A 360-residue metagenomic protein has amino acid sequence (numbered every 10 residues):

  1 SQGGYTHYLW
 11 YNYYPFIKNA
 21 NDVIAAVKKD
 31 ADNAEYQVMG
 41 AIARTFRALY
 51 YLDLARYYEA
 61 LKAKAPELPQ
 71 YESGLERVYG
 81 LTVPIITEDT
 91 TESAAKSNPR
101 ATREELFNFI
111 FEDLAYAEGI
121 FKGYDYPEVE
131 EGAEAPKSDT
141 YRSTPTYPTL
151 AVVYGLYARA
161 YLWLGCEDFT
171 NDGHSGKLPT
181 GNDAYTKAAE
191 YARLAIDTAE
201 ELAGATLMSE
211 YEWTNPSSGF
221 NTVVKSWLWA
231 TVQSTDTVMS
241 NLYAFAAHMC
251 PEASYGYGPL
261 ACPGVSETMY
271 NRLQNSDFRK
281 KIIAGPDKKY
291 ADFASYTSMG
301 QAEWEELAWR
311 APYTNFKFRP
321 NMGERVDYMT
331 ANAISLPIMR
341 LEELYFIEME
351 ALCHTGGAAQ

Functional and structural regions predicted by a protein language model:
S1-G4, A26-K29, E88-K96, A135-S138 (+1 more regions): Short glycine/proline-rich turn/loop motifs
S1-L61, K96-N108, A115-Y124, Y328-L336 (+1 more regions): Conserved, well-structured interaction surfaces
P15-V23, Y50, D113, Y154-L156 (+3 more regions): Amphipathic, well-ordered alpha-helical segments in soluble domains
Q37-M39, R142-V152, S335-I338, E343: Extended, leucine-rich alpha-helical cores of fungal transcription factors
G40, R47, L54, L150 (+4 more regions): Structural register within alpha-helical repeat arrays
I42, R47-D89: Extended ligand-binding groove/face enriched in aromatic
A60-Y79, G123-L156, W163-H248: Short, surface-exposed recognition loops and adjoining beta-strand edges that mediate ligand/DNA contacts, enriched
E104-E105, G123, E201-A358: Elongated scaffold/linker segments in the mid-to-C-terminal portions of large proteins
